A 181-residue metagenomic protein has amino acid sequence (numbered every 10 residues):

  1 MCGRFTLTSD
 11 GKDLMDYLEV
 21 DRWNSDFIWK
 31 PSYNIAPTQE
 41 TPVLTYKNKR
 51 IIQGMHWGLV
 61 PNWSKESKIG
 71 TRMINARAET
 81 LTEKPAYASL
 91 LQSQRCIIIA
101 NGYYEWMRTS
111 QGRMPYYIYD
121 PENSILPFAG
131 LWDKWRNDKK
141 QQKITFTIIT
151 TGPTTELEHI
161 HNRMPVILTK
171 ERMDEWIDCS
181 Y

Functional and structural regions predicted by a protein language model:
M1-Y181: Short linear sequence motif anchored by a di-proline
